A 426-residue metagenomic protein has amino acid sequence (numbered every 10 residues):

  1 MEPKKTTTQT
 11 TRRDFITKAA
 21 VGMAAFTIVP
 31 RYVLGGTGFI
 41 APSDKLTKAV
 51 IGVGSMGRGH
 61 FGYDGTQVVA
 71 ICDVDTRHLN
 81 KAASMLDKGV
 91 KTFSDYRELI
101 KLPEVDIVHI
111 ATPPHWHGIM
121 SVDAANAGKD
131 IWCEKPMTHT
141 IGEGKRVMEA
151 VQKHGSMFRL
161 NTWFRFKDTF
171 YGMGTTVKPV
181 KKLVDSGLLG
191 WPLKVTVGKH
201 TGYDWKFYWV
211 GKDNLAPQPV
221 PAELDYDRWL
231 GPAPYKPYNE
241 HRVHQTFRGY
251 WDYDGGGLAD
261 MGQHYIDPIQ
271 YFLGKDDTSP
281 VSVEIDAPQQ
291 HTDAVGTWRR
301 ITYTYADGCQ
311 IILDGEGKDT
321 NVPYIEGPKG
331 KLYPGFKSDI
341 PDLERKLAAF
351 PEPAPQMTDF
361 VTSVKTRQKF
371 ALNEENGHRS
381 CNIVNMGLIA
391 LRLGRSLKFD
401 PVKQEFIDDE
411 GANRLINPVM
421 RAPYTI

Functional and structural regions predicted by a protein language model:
P3-M23: N-terminal secretory signal peptides and thylakoid transit peptides that target proteins across membranes
T17-A41, M157, S363-I426: C-terminal helix-rich "cap/oligomerization" subdomain common to oxidoreductases
A19-D87, F164-K167, V184, I269: N-terminal Rossmann-like dinucleotide-binding module
V50, C133, F158-L160, P334: Hydrophobic residues in well-ordered beta-strands that form the structural core
V90-A150: Beta-loop-alpha module in the N-terminal Rossmann-like domain of NAD(P)-dependent dehydrogenases, especially those
D130, T138-E223: A contiguous active-site-proximal alpha/beta segment in oxidoreductase catalytic domains
P217-E223, D227-D307: Rossmann-like dinucleotide-binding domain that binds NAD(P)(H)
A287-G296, R300-P355: NAD(P)-dinucleotide binding in Rossmann-like oxidoreductases
